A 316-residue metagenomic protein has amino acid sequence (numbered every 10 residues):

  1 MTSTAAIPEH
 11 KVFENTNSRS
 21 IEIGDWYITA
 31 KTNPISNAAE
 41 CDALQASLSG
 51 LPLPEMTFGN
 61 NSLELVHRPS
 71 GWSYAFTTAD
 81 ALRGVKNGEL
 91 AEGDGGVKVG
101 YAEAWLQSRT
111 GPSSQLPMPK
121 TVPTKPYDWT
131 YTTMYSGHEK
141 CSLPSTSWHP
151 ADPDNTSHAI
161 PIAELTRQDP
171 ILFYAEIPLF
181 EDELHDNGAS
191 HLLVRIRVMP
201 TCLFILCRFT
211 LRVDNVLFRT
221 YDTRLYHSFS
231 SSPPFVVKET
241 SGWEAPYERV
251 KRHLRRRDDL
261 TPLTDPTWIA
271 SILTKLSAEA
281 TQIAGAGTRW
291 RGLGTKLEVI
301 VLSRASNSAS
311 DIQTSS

Functional and structural regions predicted by a protein language model:
M1-I35: Hydrophobic, helix-prone linear segments
N15-N17, S62-E64, D94-G96, M118-K120 (+2 more regions): Alpha-helical interaction segments
E22, T57, P69, K86 (+7 more regions): Intrinsically disordered, low-complexity segments enriched in small/polar residues
N33-S47, L90-V99, H149: Surface-exposed intrinsically disordered loops and tails
I35-N37, C41-D80, D186, S190-L203 (+1 more regions): Amphipathic, interaction-prone secondary-structure segments
A75, R83-K86, S228: A short local loop/turn or secondary-structure capping micro-motif enriched for an aromatic residue
G84-K125: Short, intrinsically disordered terminal segments enriched in charged and Pro/Gly residues
P123-S316: A eukaryote-biased signal for long
